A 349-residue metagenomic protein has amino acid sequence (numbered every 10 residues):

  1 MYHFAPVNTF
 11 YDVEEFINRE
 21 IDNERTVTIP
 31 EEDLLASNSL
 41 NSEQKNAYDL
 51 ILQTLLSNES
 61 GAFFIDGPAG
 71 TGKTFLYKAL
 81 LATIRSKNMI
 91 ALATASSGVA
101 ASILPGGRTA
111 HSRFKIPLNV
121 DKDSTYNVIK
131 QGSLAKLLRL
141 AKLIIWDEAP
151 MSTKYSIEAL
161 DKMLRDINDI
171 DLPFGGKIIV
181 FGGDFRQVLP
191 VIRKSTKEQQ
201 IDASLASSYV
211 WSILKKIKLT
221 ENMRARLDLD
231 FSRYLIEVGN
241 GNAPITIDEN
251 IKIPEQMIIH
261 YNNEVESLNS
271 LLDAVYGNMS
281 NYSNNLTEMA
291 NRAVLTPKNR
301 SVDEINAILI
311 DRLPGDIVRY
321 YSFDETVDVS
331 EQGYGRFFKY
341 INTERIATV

Functional and structural regions predicted by a protein language model:
Y2-V349: RecA-like helicase/translocase P-loop NTPase motor core
